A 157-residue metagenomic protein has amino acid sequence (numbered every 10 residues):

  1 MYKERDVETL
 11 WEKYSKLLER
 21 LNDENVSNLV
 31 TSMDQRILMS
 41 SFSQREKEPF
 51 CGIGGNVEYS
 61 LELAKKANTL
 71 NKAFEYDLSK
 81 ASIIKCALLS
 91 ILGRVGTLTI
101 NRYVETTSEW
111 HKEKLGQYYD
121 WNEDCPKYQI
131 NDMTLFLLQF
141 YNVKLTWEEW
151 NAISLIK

Functional and structural regions predicted by a protein language model:
M1-F42: Non-catalytic interface/linker regions that flank or bridge core catalytic/transmembrane domains
T9, L18-L21, Q44-P49, V57 (+1 more regions): Residue-level detector of solvent-exposed, low-hydrophobicity positions
S15, S27, S32, S40-S43 (+5 more regions): Generic serine detector
S32-Y59, Y118-D120: Active-site flanking loop/helix segments enriched in acidic
K47-I53, T69-K157: Divalent metal-dependent catalytic cores for phosphoryl transfer on phosphate-bearing substrates
L63: Conserved hydrophobic/aromatic pocket- or pore-lining residues that grip, position, or stack substrates in active sites
